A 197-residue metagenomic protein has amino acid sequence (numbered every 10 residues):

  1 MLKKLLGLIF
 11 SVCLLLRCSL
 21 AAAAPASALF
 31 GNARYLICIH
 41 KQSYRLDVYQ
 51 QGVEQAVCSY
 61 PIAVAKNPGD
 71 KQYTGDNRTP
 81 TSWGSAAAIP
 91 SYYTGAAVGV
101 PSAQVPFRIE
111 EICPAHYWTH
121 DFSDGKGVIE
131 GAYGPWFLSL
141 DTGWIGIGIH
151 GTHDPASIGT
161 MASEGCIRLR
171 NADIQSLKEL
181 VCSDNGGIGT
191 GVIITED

Functional and structural regions predicted by a protein language model:
M1-L8: Bacterial N-terminal signal peptides that target proteins for export
I9-R17: Bacterial N-terminal signal peptides
L20-A24: Sec-dependent signal peptide cleavage junction
P25-N32, G52, R78, Y93-Q104 (+1 more regions): Exported/periplasmic cell-wall-interacting domains
P25-Q72: A structural motif detector for short, solvent-exposed N-terminal "entry" segments of globular domains
L36-C38, R45-D47, P61, R108-E110 (+3 more regions): Soluble periplasmic/extracytoplasmic beta-strand elements of cell-envelope proteins
S59-R108: Electropositive
